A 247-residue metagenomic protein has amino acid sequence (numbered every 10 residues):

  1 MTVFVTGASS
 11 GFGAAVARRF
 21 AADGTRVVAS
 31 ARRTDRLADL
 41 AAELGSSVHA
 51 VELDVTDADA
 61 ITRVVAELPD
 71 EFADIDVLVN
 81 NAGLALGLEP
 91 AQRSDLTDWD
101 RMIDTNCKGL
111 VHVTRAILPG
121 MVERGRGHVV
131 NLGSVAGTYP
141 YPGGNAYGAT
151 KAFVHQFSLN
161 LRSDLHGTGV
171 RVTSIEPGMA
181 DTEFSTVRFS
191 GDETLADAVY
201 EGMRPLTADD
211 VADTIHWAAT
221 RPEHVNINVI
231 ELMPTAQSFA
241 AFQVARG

Functional and structural regions predicted by a protein language model:
S9-S10: Conserved glycine-rich cofactor-binding loop
D23-D39: Conserved glycine-rich Rossmann-like NAD(P)H-binding loop of the short-chain dehydrogenase/reductase
L53-R63, L96: The beta1-alpha1 cofactor-binding region of Rossmann-like NAD(H)/NADP(H)-dependent oxidoreductases
E89-A91, D95-I103: Substrate-binding pocket helix/loop in short-chain dehydrogenase/reductase
T114, T150: Active-site helix of classical SDR
S134: Residue(s) in the substrate-gating loop at a strand-loop-helix junction that position the organic substrate next
S174-G178, E193-A241: C-terminal helical subdomain
